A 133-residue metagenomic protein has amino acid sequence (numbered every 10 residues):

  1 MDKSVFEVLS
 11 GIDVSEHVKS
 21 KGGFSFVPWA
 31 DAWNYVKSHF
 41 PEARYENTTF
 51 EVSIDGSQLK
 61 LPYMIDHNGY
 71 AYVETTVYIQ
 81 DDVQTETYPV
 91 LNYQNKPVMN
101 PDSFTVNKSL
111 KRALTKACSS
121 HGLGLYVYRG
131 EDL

Functional and structural regions predicted by a protein language model:
M1-S38: N-terminal, Lys/Arg- and Ser/Thr-rich interaction peptides
V27, A32-L133: Positively charged, aromatic-enriched nucleic acid-contacting surfaces
